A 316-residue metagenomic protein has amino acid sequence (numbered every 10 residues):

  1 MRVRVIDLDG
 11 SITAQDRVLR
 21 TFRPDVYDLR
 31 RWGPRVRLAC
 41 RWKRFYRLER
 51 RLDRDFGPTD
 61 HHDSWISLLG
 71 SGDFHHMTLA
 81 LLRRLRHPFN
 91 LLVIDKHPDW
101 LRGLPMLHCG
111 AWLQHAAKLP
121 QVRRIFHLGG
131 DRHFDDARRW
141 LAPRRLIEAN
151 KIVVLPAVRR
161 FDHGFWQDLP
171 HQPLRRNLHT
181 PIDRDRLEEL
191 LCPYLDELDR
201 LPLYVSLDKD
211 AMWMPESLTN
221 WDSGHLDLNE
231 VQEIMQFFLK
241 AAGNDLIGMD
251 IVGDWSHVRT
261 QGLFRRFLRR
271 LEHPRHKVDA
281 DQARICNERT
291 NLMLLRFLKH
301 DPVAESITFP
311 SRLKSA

Functional and structural regions predicted by a protein language model:
M1-L69, D73-N90, Q121-R124, H133-F134 (+2 more regions): Catalytic cores of soluble, metal-dependent hydrolases
H76, L107-A111, P120: Residues forming well-ordered secondary-structure scaffolds
L91-L104, H108-H115: Long, hydrophobic, well-ordered secondary-structure blocks that form the structural core and pocket-lining surfaces
I94, L128, V252: Conserved residues at the C-terminal ends of beta-strands
D99-P105, I125-L128, N177-P181: Flexible, glycine/proline-enriched loop segments at strand-loop-helix junctions that form or flank small-ligand binding
L113-H127: Glycine-rich phosphate-binding loop plus the immediately following alpha-helix
R139-P143: Distinct, well-ordered alpha-helical segments
I147-V153: Short, conserved active-site loop motifs that form the nucleotide-linked donor/cofactor pocket
